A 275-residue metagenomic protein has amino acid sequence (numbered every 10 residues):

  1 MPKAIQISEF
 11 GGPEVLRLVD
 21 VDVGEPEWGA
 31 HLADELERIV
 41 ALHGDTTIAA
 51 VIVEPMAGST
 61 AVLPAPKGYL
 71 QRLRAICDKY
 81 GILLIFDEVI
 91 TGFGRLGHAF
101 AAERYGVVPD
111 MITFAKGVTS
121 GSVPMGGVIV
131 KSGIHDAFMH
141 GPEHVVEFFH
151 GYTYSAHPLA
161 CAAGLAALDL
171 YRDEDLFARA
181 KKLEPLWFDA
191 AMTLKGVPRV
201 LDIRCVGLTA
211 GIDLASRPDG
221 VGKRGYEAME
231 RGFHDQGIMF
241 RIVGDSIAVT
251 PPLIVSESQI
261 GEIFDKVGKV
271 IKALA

Functional and structural regions predicted by a protein language model:
M1-P26, A30: Short N-terminal strand-loop motif that marks the start of NAD(P)H/FAD-dependent oxidoreductase cofactor-binding domains
E25-A275: Conserved N-terminal phosphate-binding loop of PLP-dependent enzymes in the Aspartate aminotransferase
